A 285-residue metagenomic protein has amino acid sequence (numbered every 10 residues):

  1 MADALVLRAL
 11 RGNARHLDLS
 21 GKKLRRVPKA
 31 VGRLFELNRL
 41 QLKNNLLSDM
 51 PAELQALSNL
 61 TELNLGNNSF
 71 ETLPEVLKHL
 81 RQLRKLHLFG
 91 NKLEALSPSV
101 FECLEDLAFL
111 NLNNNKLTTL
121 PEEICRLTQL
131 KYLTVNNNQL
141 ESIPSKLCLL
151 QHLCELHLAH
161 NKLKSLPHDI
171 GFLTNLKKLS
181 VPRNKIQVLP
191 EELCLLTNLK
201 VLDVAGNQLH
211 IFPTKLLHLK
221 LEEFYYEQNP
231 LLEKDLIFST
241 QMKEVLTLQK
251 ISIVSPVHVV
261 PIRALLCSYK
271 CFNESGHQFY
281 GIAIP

Functional and structural regions predicted by a protein language model:
M1-E122, Q129-N136, S142-S145, E155 (+3 more regions): The feature captures the LRR N-terminal capping module
K29, E191, T214: Surface-exposed charge patches
L42, L202-V204: Short, hydrophobic beta-strand segments that form beta-sheet elements in well-ordered domains
K116-N198, A205: Eukaryotic tandem repeat interaction scaffolds
I186-V188, Q208-F212, P230-S239: Leucine-rich repeat
L189, V204, F212, F224-Y226 (+1 more regions): Long, contiguous hydrophobic alpha-helical segments, chiefly transmembrane helices and signal peptides
T197, V201, I211-L216, K220-E223: Accessory, localization, and substrate-recognition regions of eukaryotic RING-family E3 ligases
